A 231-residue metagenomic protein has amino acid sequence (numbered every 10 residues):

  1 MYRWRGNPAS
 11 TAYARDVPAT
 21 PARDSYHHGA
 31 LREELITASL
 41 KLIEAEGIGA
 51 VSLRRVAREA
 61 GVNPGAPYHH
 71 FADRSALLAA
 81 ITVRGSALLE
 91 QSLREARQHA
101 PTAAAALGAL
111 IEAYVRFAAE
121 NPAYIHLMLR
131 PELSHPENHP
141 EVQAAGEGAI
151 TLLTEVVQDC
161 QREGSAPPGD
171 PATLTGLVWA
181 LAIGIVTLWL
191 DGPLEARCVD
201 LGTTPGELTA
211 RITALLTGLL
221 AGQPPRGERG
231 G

Functional and structural regions predicted by a protein language model:
M1-A30, K41, A100, P193 (+1 more regions): N-terminal intrinsically disordered/low-complexity leader segments
L31-S39, V56, I81-G85, L89 (+2 more regions): Generic hydrophobic, amphipathic alpha-helix propensity
E34, A38, L42-A76, A80: Helix-turn-helix
F71, R130-S134: Short helix-capping/turn signature of helix-turn-helix
R74, I81, G85, L89 (+6 more regions): Hydrophobic/aromatic residues within well-ordered alpha-helical segments
A80, R94-Y124, G146, P171-V178 (+1 more regions): Hydrophobic alpha-helical connector segments
G108-R130, T151-T154, W179-L190: Helical hydrophobic small-molecule/effector-binding pocket
E137-Q143, E147, Q161-I212, R226-G231: Hydrophobic/aromatic-rich alpha-helical bundle segments in the mid-to-C-terminal region
